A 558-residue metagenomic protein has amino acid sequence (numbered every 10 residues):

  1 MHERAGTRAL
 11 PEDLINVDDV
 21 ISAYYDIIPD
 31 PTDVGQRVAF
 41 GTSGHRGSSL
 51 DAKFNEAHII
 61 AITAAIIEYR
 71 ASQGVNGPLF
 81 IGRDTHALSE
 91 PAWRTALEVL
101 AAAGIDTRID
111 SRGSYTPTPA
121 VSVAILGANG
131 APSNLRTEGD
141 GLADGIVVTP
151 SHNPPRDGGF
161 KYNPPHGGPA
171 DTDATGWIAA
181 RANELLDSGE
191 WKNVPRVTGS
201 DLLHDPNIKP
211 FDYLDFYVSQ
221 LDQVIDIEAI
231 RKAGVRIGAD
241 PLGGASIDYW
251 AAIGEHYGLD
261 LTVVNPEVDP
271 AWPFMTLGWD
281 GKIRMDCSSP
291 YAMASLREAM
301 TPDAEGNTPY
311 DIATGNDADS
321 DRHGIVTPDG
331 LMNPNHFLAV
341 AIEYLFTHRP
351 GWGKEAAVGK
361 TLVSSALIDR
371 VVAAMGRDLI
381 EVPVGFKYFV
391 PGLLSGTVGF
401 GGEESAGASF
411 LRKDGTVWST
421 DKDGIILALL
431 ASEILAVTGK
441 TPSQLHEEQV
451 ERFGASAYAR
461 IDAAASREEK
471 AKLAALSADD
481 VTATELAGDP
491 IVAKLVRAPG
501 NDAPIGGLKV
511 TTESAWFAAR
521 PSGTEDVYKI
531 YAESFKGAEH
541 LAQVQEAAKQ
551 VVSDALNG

Functional and structural regions predicted by a protein language model:
H2-A102, G127, P206-I237, A245 (+1 more regions): An N-terminal, well-structured beta->alpha segment
H2-P11, G74-G168, D369: Ferredoxin-reductase
P11-E12, D19, A23-Y25, T107-V123 (+3 more regions): Phosphate-binding chemistry for phosphorylated carbohydrates and sugar-nucleotides
T32-T42, V194-V197, V264-A271, G523-T524: Flexible hinge/switch segments at interdomain interfaces of large molecular machines
E56, Y115, A120, W516-A518: Metallocofactor- and cofactor-centric catalytic cores in central/energy metabolism, strongly enriched
G82, G145-S151, G315-A318, G401 (+1 more regions): Short beta-strand segments
K440-G558: Catalytic-core signal marking the mid-to-C-terminal active-site face
